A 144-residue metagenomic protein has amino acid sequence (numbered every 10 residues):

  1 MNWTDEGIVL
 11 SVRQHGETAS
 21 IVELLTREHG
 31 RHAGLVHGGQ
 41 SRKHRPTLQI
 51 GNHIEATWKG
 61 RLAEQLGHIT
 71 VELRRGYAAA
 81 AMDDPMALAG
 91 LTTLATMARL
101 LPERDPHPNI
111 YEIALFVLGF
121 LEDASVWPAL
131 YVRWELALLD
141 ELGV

Functional and structural regions predicted by a protein language model:
M1-I21, L25-V144: Non-catalytic alpha-helical scaffolds and adjoining flexible linkers that form interface surfaces for assembly
